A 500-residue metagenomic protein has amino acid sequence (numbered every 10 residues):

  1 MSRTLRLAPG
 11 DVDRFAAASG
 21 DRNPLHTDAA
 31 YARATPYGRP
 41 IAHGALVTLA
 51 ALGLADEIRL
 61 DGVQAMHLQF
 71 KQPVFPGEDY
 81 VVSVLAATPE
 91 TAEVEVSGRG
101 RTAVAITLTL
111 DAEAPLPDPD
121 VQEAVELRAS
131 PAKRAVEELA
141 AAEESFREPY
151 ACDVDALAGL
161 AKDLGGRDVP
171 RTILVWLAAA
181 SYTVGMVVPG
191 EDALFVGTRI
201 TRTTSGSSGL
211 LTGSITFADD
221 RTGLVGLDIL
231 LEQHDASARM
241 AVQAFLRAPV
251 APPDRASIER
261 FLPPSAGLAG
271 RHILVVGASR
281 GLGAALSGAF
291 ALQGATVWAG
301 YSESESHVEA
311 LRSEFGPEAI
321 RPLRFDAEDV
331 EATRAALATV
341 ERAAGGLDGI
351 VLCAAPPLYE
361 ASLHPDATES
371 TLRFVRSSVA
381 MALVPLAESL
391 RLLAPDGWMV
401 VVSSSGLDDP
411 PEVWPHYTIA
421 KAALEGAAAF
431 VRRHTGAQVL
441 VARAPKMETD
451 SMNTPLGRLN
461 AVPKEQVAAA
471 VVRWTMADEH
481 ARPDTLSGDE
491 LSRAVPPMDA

Functional and structural regions predicted by a protein language model:
M1-D61, D111-G197: Hot-dog-fold acyl-thioester-processing enzymes
M1-T4, D61-E137, R202-I273: HotDog/MaoC-like acyl-thioester-processing domains
A248, A437, V441-R443, L456-A500: C-terminal helical subdomain
S279: Conserved glycine-rich cofactor-binding loop
A295-E309: Conserved glycine-rich Rossmann-like NAD(P)H-binding loop of the short-chain dehydrogenase/reductase
V351-E360: Conserved NAD(P)H cofactor-binding loop of Rossmann-fold oxidoreductase domains
P356, H364-T368, W398-A423, A428-R433 (+1 more regions): Catalytic loop of short-chain dehydrogenase/reductase
P365-V384, L424: Catalytic Tyr-X3-Lys loop
